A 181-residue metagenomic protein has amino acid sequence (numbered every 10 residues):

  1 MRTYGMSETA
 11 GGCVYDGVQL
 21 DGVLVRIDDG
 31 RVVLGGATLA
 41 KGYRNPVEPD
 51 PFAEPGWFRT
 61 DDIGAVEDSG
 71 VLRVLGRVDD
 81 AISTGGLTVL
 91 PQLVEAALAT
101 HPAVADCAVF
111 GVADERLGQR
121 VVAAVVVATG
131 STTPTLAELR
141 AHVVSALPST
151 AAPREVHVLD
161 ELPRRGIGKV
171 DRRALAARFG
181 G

Functional and structural regions predicted by a protein language model:
M1-T3, S7-L72, V78-A81: Conserved AMP-binding/adenylate-forming
T3, D28, F110-V112, L159: Conserved beta-strand termini and adjacent loop/short-helix elements that scaffold enzyme active sites in alpha/beta
G5, V143, G168: Conserved S/T- and glycine-rich ATP-binding loop of Class I adenylate-forming
S7-A10, T88, P163: Residue-level detector of flexible, active-site-proximal loop/helix-junction positions within diverse enzyme catalytic
V25, C107-V109, V156: Generic structural signal for residues in well-ordered beta-strands
G36, I63-A151, E161, A174: AMP-binding/adenylate-forming catalytic core of the ANL superfamily
E54, V158-L159: Active-site donor-binding acidic/aromatic loop of nucleotide-activated sugar and phosphosugar transferases involved
P153, L159-F179: Flexible lysine-rich "adenylation lid" loop at the C-terminal edge of ANL adenylation domains
